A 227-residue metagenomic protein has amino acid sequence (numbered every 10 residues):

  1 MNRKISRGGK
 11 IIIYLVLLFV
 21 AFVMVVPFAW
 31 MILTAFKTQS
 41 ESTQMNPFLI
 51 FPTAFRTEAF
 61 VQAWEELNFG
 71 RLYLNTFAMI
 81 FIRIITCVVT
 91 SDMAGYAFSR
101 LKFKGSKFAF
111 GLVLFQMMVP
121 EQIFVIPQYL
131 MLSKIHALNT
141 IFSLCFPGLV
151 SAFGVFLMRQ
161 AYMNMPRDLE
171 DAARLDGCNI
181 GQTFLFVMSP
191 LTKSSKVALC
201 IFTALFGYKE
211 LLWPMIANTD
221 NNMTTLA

Functional and structural regions predicted by a protein language model:
N2-A227: A structural signal for multi-pass alpha-helical bundles of membrane permease subunits that mediate small-molecule
